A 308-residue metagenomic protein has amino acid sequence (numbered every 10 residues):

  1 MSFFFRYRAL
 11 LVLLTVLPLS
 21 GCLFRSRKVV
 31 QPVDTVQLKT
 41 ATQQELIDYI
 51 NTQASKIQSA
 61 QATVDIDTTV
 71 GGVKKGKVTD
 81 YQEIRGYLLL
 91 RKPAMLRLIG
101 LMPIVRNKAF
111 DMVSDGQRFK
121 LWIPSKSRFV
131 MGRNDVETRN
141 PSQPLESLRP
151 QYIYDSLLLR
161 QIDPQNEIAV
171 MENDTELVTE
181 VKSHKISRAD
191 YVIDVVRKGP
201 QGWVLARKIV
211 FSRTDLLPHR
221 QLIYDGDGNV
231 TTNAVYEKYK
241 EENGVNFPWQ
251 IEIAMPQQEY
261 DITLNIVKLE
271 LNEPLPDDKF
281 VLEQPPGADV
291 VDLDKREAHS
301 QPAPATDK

Functional and structural regions predicted by a protein language model:
M1-C22: Sec-dependent bacterial lipoprotein signal peptides
C22-E83, S147, K295-K308: N-terminal leader/targeting segments and the immediate start of mature chains
L23-F24, A169-G287, V291: Gly/Pro-enriched, hydrophobic low-complexity segments that function as extracytoplasmic propeptides/linkers
F24, P93-D155, A288: An acidic-aromatic
A41-Q44, I123-L205, Q284: Flexible, processing/modification-adjacent segments and terminal tails in exported/periplasmic/extracellular proteins
Y49, R85-L90, M112, A234-E241: Extended lipid/amphipathic-ligand handling interfaces
V64-I66, K92-A94, G100-I104, G116 (+4 more regions): A mature extracytoplasmic/lumenal domain signature
I66-F110: Post-signal peptide N-terminal segment of secreted/secretory-pathway proteins
